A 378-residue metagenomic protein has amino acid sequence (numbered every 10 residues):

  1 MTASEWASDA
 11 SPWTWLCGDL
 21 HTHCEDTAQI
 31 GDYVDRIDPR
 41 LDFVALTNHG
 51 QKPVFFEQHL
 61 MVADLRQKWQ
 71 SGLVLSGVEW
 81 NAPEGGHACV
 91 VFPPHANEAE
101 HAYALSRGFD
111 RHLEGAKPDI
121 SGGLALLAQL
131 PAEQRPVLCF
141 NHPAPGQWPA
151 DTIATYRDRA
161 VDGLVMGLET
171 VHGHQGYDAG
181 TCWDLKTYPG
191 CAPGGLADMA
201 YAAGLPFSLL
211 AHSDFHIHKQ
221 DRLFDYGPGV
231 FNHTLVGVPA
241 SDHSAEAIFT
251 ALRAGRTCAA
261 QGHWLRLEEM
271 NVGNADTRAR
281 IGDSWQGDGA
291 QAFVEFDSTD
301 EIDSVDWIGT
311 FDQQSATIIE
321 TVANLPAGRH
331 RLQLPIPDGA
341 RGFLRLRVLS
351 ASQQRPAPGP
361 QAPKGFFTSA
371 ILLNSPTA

Functional and structural regions predicted by a protein language model:
M1-W15, H23, T27, A203-L209 (+1 more regions): C-terminal functional module detector
T2-A154, T170, G190-A192, H212-F215 (+4 more regions): A metal-dependent hydrolase metal-coordination microenvironment
G18, H59-D64, C139-H142, G180-W183 (+3 more regions): N-terminal start-of-chain detector that recognizes signal peptides and the immediate post-cleavage beginning
D35, F56, M61-V62, G180-W183 (+2 more regions): Hydrophobic alpha-helical segments
H101-G115, P131-R135, F140-Q261: Long, contiguous interaction/targeting segments characteristic of exported/extracellular or secretory-pathway proteins
